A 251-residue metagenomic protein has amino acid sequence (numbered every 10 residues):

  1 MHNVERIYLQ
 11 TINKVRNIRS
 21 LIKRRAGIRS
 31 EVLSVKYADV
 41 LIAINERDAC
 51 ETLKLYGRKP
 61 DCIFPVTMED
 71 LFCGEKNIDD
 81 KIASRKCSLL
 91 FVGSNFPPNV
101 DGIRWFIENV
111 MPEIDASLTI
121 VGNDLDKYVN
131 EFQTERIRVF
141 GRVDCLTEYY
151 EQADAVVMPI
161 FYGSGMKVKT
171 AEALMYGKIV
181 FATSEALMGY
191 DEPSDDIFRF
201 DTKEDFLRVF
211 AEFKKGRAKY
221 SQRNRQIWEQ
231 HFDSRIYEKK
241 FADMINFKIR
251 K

Functional and structural regions predicted by a protein language model:
M1-I12: Active-site proximal beta-strand in glycosyltransferases
E5, S20-L41: Membrane-proximal helix-turn-helix segments that form the acceptor-binding/catalytic region of lipid-linked
L33, Y37, I42-A43, R47-E69: Helix-loop-beta element that forms the nucleotide-linked donor phosphate-binding surface in glycosyltransferases
D39, E151-G165, Y176-I179: Acidic donor-binding loop of glycosyltransferase active sites
P65-E135, V139-Q152: Conserved catalytic-core segment of nucleotide-activated headgroup transferases in glycan assembly
K169-M175, I179-T183: Short hydrophobic beta-strand element within catalytic cores of glycosyltransferases and related nucleotide-activated
S194-E204, F210-A218: Conserved acidic donor-binding segment of nucleotide-sugar-dependent glycosyltransferases
A218-N246: A charged, aromatic-enriched C-terminal amphipathic alpha-helix characteristic of glycosyltransferases across folds
